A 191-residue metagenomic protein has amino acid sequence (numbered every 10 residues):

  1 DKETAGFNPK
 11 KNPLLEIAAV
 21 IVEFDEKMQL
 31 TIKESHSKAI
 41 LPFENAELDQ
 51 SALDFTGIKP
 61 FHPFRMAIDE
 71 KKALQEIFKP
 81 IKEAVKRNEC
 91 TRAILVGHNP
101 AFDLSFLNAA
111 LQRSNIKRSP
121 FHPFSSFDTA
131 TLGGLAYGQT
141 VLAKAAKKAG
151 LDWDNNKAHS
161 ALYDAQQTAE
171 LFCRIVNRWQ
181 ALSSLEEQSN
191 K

Functional and structural regions predicted by a protein language model:
K2-G6, T131, Q167: Short, glycine/acidic-enriched loop or turn micro-motifs at the edges of active sites
E3-H98, A149: Conserved non-catalytic scaffold segment of RNase H-like nuclease domains
T4, M28, I116-S119, A136-G138: Catalytic phosphate/metal-binding cores of nucleic-acid and nucleotide-processing enzymes, i.e., regions that mediate
F7-P9, G134, E170: Conserved protein kinase catalytic core
I17, F127-A130: Structural detector for helix-capping/boundary residues
I40-T56, P60-P63, T129-A165: Active-site-proximal helix-loop-helix substrate-binding element of RNase H-like nuclease domains
V85, F102-F124: Substrate-recognition/cap helix-loop segment adjacent to the acidic, metal-dependent catalytic center of Asp-based
I94-A101, S105-F106, A110-L111, A143-K191: Acidic, Mg2+-coordinating catalytic module of metal-dependent nucleases/exonucleases that use a two-metal-ion mechanism
